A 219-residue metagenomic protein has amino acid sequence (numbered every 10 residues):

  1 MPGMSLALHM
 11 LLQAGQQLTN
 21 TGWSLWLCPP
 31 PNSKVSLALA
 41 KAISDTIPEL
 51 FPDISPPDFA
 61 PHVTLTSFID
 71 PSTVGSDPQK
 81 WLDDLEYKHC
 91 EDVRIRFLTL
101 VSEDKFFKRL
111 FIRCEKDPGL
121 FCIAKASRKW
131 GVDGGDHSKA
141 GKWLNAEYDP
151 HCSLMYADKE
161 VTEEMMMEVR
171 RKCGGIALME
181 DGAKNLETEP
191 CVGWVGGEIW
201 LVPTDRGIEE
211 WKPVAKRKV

Functional and structural regions predicted by a protein language model:
P2-R96, D117-P190, G207-V219: Basic, often amphipathic N-terminal segments
G22-S24, R109, G196-E198: Short hydrophobic/aromatic beta-strand or adjacent loop that forms the aromatic wall/cage of a ligand/substrate-binding
R94-D104: A short, structured active-site edge motif that brings together acidic residues
S102-D104, L154-E160, E198-D205: Short, conserved secondary-structure transition motifs
